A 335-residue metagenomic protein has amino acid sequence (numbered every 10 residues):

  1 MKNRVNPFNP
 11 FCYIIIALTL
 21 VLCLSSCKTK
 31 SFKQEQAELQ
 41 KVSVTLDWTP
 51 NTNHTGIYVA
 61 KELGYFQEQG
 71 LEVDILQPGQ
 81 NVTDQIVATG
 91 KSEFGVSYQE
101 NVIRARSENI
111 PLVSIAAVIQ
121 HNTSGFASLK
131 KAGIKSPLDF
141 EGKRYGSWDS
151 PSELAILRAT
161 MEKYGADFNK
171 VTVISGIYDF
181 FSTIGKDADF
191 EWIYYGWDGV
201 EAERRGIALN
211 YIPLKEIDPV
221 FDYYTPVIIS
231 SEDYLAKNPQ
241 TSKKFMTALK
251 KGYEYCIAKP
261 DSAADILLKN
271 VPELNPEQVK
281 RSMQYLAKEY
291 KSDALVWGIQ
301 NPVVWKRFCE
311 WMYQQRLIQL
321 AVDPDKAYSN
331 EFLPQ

Functional and structural regions predicted by a protein language model:
K2-I14: Bacterial N-terminal signal peptides that target proteins for export
L22-S26: C-terminal motif of bacterial Sec signal peptides marking the signal peptidase cleavage site
C27-E35: Bacterial lipoprotein signal-peptidase II cleavage site
E35-I177, S182-G185, D189-I193, D222: Short, glycine-/small- and polar/acidic-enriched structural segments that line small-molecule recognition paths
E100, D179-V271: Pocket-lining segment of extracytoplasmic ligand-binding domains
V118-S128, A208-L235, M246, Y285-E289 (+1 more regions): Periplasmic-binding protein-like
A236-Q314: Secondary-structure end/capping motifs
W305-Q335: Conserved C-terminal helix/tail region of periplasmic/extracytoplasmic solute-binding proteins
